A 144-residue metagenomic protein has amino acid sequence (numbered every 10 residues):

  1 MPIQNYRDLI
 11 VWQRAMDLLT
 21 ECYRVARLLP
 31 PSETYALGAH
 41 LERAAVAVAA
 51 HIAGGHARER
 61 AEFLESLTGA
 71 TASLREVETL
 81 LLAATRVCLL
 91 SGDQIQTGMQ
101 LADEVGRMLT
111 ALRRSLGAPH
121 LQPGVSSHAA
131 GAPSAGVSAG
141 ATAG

Functional and structural regions predicted by a protein language model:
M1-G144: Amphipathic alpha-helical assembly/interaction segments
